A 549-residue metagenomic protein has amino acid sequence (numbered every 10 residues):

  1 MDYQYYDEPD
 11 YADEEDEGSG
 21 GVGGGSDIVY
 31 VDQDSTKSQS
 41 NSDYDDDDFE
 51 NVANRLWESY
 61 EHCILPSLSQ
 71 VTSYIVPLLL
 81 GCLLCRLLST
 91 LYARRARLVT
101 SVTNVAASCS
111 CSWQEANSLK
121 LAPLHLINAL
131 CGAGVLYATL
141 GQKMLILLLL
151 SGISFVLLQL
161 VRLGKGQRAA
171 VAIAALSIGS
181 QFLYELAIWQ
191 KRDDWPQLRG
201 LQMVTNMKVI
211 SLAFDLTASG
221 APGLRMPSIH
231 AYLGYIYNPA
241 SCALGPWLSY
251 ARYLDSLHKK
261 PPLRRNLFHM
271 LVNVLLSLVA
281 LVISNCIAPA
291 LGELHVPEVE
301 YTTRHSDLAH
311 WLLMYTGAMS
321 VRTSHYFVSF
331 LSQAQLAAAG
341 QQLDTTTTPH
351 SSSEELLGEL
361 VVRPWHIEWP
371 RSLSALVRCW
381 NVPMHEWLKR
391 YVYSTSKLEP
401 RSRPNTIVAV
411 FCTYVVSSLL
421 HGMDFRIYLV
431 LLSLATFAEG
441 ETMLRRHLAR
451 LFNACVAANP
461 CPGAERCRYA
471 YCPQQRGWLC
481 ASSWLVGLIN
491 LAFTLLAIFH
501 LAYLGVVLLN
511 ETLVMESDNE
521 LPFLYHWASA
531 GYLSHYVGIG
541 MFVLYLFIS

Functional and structural regions predicted by a protein language model:
M1-S549: Non-catalytic, membrane-anchoring transmembrane segments at the edges
